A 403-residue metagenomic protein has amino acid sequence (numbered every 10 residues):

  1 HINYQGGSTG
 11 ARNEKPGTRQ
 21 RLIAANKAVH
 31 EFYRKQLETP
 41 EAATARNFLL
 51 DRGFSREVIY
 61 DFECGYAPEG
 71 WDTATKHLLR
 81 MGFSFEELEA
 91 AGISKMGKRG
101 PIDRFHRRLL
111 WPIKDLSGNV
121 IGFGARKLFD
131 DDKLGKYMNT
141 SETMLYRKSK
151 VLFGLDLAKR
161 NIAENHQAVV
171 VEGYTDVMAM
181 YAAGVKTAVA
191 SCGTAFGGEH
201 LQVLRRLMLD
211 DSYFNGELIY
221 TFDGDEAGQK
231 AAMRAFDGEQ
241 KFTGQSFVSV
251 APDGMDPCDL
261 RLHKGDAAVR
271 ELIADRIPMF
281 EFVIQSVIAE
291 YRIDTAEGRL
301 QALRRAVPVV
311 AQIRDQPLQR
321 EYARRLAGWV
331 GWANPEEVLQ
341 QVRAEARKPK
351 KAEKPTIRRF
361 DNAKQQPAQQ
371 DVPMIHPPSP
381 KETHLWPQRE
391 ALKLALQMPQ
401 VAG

Functional and structural regions predicted by a protein language model:
H1: Conserved P-loop/Walker A NTP-binding site and adjacent catalytic elements of P-loop NTPases
G6-A11, P40-D51, I59-C64, E86-I93 (+6 more regions): Short coil/turn segments at secondary-structure boundaries
S8-P16, E31-Y33, K136-M144, I288-I293 (+3 more regions): Short hinge/gating elements
A11-A28, N47, E69-F214, A232 (+1 more regions): Phosphate-handling DNA/RNA-contact segment within nucleic-acid enzymes
R12-E14, Y33-E38, F62-A67, I102 (+2 more regions): Conserved short loop/turn motifs at secondary-structure junctions
E14-R19, N26-Y60: Non-catalytic interaction/clamp surfaces of large macromolecular machines
R52-G65, G184-A195, P335: Short, well-structured beta-strand/strand-turn elements
D115-L116, K159-Q167, G197-G403: A charged alpha-helical hairpin associated with nucleic-acid processing machineries
